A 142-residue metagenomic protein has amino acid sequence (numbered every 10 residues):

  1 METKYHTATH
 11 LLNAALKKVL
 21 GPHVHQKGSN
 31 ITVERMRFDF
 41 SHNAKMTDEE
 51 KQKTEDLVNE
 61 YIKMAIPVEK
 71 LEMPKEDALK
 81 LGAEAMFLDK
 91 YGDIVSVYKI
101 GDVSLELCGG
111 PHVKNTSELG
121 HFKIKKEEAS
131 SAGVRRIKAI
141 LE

Functional and structural regions predicted by a protein language model:
M1-E142: A glycine- and charged-residue-rich anion-binding loop/surface
